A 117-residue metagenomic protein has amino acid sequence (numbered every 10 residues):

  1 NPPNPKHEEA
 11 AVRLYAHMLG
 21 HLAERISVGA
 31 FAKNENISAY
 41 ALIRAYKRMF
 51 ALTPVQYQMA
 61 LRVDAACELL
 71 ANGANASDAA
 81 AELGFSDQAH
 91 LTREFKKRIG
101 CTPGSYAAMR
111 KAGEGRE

Functional and structural regions predicted by a protein language model:
N1-I26, F31-E35, Y57-N75: A short, Lys/Arg-enriched amphipathic alpha-helix from helix-turn-helix/homeodomain DNA-binding modules
H17-G20, R48, N72, K97 (+1 more regions): Residues within well-ordered alpha-helical secondary structure of globular protein domains
R25-L61, A80-S105, M109: Basic/polar phosphate-binding segments, predominantly the helix-turn-helix DNA-binding elements of transcriptional
E114-E117: C-terminal regulatory/oligomerization modules of transcriptional regulators
